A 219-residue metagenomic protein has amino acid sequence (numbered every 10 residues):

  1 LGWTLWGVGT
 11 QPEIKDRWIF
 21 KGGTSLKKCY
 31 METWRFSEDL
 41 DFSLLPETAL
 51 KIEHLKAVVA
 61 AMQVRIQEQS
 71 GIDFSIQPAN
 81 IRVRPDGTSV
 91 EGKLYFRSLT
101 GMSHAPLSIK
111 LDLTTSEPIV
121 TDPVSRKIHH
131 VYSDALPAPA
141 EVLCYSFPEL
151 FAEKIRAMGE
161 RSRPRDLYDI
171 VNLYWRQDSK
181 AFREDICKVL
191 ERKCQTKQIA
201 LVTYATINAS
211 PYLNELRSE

Functional and structural regions predicted by a protein language model:
L1-W18, K28-L40, L44-E219: Structured mid-to-C-terminal alpha-helical surface segments
F20-T24: Glycine-rich beta-strand-to-loop/alpha-helix junction loops that act as flexible
